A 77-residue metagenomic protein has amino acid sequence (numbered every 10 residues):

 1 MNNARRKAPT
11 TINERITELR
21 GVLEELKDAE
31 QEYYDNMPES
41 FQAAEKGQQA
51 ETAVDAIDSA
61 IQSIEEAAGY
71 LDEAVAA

Functional and structural regions predicted by a protein language model:
M1-A77: Long, low-complexity or tandemly repetitive, helically biased scaffold regions used for multimeric assembly/adhesion
